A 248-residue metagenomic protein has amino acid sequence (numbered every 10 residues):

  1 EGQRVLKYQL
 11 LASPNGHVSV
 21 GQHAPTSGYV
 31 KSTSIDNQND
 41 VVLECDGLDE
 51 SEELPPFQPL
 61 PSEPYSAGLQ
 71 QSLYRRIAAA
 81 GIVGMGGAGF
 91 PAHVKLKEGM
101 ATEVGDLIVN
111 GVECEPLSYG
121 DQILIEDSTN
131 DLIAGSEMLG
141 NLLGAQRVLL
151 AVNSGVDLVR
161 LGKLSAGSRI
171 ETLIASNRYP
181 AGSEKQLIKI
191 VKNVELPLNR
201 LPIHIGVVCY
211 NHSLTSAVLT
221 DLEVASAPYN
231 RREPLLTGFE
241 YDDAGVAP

Functional and structural regions predicted by a protein language model:
Q3-S13, S32: Short, well-structured beta-strand-loop connectors
S13-P25, E52-L54: Short, Lys/Arg- and Gly-enriched loop/turn segments at beta-strand edges
G28-V30: Conserved hydrophobic positions within beta-strands
S32, D36-F90, K97-A101, G155: Acidic low-complexity segments
L107-D121: Gly-rich Lys/Arg/Thr-decorated short loops/hinges at beta-loop-alpha junctions or inter-strand turns that position
E126-L143: Histidine-anchored nucleotide/phosphate-binding helix
Q146-P248: Hydrophobic alpha-helical positions that pack around
